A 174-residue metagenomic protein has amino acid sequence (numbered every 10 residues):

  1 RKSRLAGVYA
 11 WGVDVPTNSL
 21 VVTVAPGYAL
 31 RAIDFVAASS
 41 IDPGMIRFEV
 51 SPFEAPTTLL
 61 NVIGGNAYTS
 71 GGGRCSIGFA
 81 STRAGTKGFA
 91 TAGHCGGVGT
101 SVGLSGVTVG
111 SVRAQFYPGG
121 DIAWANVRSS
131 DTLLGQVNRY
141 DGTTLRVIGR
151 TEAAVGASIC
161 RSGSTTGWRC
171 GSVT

Functional and structural regions predicted by a protein language model:
R1-V36: Short glycine/threonine-rich beta-strand-turn micro-motifs
K2-R4, V24, S40, S81 (+2 more regions): Sec/Tat-exported extracytoplasmic proteins
G12, V21-T23, E49, A90 (+1 more regions): Soluble periplasmic/extracytoplasmic beta-strand elements of cell-envelope proteins
P16, A25-Y28, S51-F53, T82 (+2 more regions): Solvent-exposed coil/turn segments that connect beta secondary-structure elements in extracytoplasmic/periplasmic
L30, A38-S40, G167, S172: Zymogen propeptides/activation segments of proteases
D42-P52: Conserved short beta-strand edge segments in small beta-sheet-based binding/regulatory domains
A55-R74: Short, low-order "capping/linker" segments at domain edges
T69-T174: Serine endopeptidase catalytic core focused on the charge-relay Asp
